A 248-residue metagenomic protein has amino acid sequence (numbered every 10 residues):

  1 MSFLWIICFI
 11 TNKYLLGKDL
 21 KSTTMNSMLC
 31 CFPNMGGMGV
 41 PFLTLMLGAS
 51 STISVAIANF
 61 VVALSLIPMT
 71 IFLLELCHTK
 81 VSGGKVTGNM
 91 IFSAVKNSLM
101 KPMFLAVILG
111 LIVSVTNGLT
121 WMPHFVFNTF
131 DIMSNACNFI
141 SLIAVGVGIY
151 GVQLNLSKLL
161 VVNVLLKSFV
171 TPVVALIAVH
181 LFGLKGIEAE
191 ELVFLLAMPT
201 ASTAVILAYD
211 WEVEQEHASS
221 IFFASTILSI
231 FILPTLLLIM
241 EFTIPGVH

Functional and structural regions predicted by a protein language model:
M1-H248: Alpha-helical transmembrane segments of multi-pass small-molecule/ion transporters
